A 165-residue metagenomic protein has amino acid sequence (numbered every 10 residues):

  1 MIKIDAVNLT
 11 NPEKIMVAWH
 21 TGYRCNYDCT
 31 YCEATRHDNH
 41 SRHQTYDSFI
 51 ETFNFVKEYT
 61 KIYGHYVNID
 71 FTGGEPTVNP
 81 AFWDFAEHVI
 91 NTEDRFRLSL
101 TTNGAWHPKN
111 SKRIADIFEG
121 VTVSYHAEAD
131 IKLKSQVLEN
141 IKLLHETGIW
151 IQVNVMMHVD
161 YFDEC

Functional and structural regions predicted by a protein language model:
M1, F162-C165: A C-terminal junction/extension of Radical SAM enzymes
M1-L100, P108-N110: Conserved alpha-helical substructure of the radical SAM core
F53-E58, I62-D70, N79-D163: Radical SAM/AdoMet-radical enzyme domain recognition
